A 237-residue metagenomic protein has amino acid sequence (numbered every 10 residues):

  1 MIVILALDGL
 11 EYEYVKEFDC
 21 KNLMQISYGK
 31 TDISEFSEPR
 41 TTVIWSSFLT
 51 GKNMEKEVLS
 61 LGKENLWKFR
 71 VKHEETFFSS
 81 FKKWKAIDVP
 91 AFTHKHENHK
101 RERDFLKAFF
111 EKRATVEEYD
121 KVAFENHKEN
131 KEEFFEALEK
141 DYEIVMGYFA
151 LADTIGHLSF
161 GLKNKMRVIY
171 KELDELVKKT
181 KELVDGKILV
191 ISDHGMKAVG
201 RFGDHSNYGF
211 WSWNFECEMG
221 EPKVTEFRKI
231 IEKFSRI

Functional and structural regions predicted by a protein language model:
M1-I237: Feature captures the catalytic ectodomains and active-site-proximal regions of enzymes that hydrolyze or transfer
